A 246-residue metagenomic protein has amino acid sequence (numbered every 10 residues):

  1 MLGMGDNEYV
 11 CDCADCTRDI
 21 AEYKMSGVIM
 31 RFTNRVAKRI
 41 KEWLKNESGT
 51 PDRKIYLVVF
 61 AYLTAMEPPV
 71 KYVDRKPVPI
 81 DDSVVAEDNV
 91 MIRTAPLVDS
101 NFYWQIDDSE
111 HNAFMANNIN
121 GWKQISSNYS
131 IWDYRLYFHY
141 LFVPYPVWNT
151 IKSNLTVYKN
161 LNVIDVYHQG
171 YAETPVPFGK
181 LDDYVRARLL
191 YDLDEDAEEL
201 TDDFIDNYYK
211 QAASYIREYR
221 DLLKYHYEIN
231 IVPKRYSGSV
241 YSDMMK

Functional and structural regions predicted by a protein language model:
M1-E198, D202: Catalytic-core regions of glycoside hydrolase
N162, R188-K246: Catalytic domains of carbohydrate-active enzymes that cleave complex glycans
